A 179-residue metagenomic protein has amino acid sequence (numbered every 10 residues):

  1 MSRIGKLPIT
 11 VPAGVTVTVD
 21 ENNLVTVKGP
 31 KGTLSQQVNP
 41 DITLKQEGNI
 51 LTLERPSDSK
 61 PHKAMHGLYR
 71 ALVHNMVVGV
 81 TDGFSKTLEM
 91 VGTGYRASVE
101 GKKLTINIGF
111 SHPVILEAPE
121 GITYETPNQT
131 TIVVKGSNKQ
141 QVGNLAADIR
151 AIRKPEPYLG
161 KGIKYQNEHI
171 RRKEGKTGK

Functional and structural regions predicted by a protein language model:
S2-H66, R70-A147, A151-K179: N-terminal intrinsically disordered, cationic/polar leader segments that include organellar targeting peptides
